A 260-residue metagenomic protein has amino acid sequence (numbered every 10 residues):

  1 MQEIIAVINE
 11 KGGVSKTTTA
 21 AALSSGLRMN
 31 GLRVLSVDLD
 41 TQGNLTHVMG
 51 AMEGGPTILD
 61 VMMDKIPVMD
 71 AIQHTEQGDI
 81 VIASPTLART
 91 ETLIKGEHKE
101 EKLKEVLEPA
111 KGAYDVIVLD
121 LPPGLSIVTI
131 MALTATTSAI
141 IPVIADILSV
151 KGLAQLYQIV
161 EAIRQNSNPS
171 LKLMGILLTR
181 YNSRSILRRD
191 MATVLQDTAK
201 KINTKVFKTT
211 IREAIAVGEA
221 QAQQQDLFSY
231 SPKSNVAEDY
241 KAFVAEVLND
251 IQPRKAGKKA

Functional and structural regions predicted by a protein language model:
M1-A260: P-loop NTP-binding core
